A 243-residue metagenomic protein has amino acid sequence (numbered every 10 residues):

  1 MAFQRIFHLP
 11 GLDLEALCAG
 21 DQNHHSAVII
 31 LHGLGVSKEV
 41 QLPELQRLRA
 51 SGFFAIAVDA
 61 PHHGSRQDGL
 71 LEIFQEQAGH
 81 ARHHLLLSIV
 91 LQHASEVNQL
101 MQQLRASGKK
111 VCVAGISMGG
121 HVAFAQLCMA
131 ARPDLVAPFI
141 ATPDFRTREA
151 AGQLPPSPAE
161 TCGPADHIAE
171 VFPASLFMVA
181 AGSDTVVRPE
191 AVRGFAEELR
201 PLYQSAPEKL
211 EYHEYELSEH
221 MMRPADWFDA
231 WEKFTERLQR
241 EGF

Functional and structural regions predicted by a protein language model:
M1-N23: N-terminal cap/lid segment of alpha/beta-hydrolase-fold proteins
G20-A27, V171-F172: Proline/glycine-enriched tight loop/beta-turn segments at coil->beta junctions that connect or precede beta-strands
A27-A106: Serine-hydrolase catalytic machinery in alpha/beta-hydrolase-like enzymes
I30-L34, A141, A181: Glycine-rich His-Gly loop
S51, A106, A131-R132, R200-P207: Short helix-capping segments at alpha-helix termini
R66, L202-F243: C-terminal catalytic histidine-bearing segment of alpha/beta-hydrolase fold enzymes
N98-P156: Primarily recognizes the serine-hydrolase "nucleophile elbow" in alpha/beta-hydrolase and SGNH/GDSL folds
F145-Q204: The feature captures the conserved acid-bearing segment of alpha/beta-hydrolase catalytic domains
